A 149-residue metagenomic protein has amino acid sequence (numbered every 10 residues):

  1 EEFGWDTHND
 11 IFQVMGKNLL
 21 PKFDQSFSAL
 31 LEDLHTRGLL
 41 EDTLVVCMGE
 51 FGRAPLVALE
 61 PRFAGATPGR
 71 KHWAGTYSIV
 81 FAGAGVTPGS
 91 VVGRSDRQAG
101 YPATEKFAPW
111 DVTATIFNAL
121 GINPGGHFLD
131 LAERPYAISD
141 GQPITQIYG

Functional and structural regions predicted by a protein language model:
E1-G149: Ligand-binding pockets and gating/stacking loops
